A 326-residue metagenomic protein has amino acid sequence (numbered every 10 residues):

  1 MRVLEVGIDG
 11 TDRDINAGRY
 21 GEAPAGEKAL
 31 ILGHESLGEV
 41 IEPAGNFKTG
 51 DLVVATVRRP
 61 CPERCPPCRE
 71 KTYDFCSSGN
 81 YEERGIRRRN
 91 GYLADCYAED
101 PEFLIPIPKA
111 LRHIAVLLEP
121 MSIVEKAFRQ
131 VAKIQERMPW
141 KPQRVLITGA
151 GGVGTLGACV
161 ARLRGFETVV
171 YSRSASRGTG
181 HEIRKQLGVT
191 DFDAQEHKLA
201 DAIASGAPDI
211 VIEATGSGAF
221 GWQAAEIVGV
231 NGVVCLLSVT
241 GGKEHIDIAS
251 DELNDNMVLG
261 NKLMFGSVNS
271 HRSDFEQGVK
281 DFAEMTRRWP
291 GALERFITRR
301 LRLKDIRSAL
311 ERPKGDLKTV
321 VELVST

Functional and structural regions predicted by a protein language model:
M1-V6, Y20-P66, F103, P108-A110: Glycine-rich beta-strand-centered segment in the early N-terminal region that forms part of a ligand/cofactor-binding
E35, D51-L52, P67, C96 (+3 more regions): Residue-level marker of beta-strand positions
L37, V54-A55, L146, C235 (+1 more regions): Hydrophobic beta-strand signal
P62-V145: NAD(P)H dinucleotide-binding glycine-rich loop of Rossmann-like/cofactor-binding domains, especially the beta1-alpha1
L111-E196: Mid-domain Rossmann-like dinucleotide-binding core that forms the NAD(H)/NADP(H) cofactor-binding site
K133-R144, G178, E182-K262: Glycine-rich cofactor phosphate-binding loops and adjacent beta1-alpha1 units of small-molecule cofactor enzyme domains
H197, W222, R272-T326: C-terminal hydrophobic helical "lid"/dimerization subdomain of Rossmann-like NAD(P)H-dependent oxidoreductases
A200-D201, E244-F296: C-terminal substrate-binding/catalytic core of Rossmann-like NAD(P)-dependent dehydrogenases/reductases
